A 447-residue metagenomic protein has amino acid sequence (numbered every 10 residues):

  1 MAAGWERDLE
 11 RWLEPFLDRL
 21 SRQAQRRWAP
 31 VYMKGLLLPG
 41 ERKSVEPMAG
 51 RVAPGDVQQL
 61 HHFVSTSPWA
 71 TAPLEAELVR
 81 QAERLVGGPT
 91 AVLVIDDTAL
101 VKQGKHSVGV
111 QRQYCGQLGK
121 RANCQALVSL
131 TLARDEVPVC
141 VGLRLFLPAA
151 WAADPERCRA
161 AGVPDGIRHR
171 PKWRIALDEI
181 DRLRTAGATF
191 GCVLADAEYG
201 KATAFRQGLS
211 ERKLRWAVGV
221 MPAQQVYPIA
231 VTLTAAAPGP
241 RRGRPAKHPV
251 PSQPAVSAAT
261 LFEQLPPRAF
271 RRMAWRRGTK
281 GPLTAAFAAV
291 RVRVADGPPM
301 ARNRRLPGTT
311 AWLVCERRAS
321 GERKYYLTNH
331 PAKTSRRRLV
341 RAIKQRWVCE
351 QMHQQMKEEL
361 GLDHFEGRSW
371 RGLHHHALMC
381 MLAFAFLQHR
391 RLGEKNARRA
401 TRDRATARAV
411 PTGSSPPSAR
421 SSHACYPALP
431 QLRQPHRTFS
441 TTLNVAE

Functional and structural regions predicted by a protein language model:
M1-A24, L147, A152, E156 (+7 more regions): A short, flexible helix-boundary coil/loop motif
M1-L194, E198-Q225, T232, R241-V256 (+2 more regions): Conserved, well-structured functional cores that handle cations and Mg-NTP chemistry
P30, E46, K324, R337-V340 (+1 more regions): Non-catalytic, well-ordered alpha-helical scaffold segments
L36, G40, V52, V64-S67 (+4 more regions): Generic structural signal for hydrophobic core residues of well-folded globular domains
I95, A99, Y199, K247-A255 (+1 more regions): Short amphipathic alpha-helical "interface-anchor" segments enriched in bulky aromatics
A126, V348, M352, H374 (+1 more regions): Catalytic-loop motifs flanking and including active-site residues across diverse enzymes
S210-E211, I343-K344, R399: Short, solvent-exposed amphipathic alpha-helical segments in soluble enzyme and RNA/protein-processing domains
A311-T328, Q345-L360: A glycine-rich, aromatic-flanked flexible loop/lid motif
